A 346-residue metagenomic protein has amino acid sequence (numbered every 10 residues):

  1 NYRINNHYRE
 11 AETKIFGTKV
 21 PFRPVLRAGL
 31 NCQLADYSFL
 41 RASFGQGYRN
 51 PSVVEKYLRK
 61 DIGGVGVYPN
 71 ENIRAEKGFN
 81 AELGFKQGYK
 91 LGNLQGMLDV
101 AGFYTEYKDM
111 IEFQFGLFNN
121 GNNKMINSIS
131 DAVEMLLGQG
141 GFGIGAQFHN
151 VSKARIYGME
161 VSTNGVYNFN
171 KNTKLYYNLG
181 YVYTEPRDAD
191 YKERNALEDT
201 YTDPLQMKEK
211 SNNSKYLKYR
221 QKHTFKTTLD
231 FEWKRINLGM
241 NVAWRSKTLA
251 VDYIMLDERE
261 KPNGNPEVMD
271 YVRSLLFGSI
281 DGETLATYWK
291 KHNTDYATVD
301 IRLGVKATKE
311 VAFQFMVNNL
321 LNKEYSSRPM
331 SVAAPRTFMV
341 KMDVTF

Functional and structural regions predicted by a protein language model:
N1-K14, P21-R27, T163-G165, N172-Y181 (+1 more regions): Surface-exposed extracellular loop regions of Gram-negative outer-membrane beta-barrel proteins
Y2-Y8, F44-N50, Y57-R59, Q87-Y89 (+6 more regions): Transmembrane beta-strands of outer-membrane beta-barrel pores
Y8-G17, G66-E71, G145-N150, K210-K215 (+2 more regions): Extracellular loop and loop/strand-boundary signature of outer-membrane beta-barrel proteins
V20-P24, K77-A81, R155-M159, Q221-F225 (+2 more regions): Residues that define the transmembrane beta-barrel architecture of outer-membrane proteins
F22, C32-Q33, Q46, A75 (+9 more regions): Residue-level signature of outer-membrane beta-barrel architecture
Q33, F39-S43, R74-G145, R155-Y157: Membrane-embedded beta-barrel scaffold of Gram-negative outer-membrane proteins
Y48-R49, E106-D109, F115, A243-A286 (+1 more regions): C-terminal beta-signal and adjacent terminal beta-strands/loops of Gram-negative outer-membrane beta-barrel proteins
N93, A101-E106, M125-I254: Gram-negative outer-membrane beta-barrel transporters
